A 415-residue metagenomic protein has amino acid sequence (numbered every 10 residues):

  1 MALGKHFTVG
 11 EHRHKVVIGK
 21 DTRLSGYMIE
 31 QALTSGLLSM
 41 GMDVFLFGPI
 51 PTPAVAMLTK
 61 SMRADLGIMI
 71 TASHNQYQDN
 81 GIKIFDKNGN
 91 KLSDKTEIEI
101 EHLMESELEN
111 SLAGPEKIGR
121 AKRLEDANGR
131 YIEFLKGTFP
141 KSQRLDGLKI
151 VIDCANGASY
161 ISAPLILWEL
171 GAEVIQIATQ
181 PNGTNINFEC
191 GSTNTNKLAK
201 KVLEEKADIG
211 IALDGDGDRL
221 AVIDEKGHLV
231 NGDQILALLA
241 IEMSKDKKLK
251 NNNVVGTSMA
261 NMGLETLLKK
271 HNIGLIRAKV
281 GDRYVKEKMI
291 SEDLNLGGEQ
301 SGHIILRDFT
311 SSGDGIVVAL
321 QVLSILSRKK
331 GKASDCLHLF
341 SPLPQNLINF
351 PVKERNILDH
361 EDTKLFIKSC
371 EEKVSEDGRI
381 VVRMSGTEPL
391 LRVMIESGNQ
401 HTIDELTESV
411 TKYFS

Functional and structural regions predicted by a protein language model:
M1-K15, F139-D146, M384-S385: Glycine-rich phosphate/diphosphate-binding loops that line cofactor/substrate pockets in enzymes
G4-K5, V9-D79, L165-I223: N-terminal small/polar loop signature for handling phosphorylated ligands or for N-terminal nucleophile
T22-Y27, N75, N156-Y160, D218 (+2 more regions): Gly/Ser/Thr-rich loops at beta-strand to alpha-helix junctions that form or flank small-molecule/cofactor-binding
A54, I98-E133, G137, E225-G298 (+1 more regions): Proline/glycine-rich low-complexity loops and linkers
M69-S73, D153, A212-D214, R383-S385 (+1 more regions): Short beta-strand segments
N80-E205: Gly/Ser/Thr-enriched, mixed-charge loops and adjacent short helices that form phosphate/oxyanion-binding elements
I209, D246-S415: Phosphate-binding and adjacent anionic-ligand microenvironments
